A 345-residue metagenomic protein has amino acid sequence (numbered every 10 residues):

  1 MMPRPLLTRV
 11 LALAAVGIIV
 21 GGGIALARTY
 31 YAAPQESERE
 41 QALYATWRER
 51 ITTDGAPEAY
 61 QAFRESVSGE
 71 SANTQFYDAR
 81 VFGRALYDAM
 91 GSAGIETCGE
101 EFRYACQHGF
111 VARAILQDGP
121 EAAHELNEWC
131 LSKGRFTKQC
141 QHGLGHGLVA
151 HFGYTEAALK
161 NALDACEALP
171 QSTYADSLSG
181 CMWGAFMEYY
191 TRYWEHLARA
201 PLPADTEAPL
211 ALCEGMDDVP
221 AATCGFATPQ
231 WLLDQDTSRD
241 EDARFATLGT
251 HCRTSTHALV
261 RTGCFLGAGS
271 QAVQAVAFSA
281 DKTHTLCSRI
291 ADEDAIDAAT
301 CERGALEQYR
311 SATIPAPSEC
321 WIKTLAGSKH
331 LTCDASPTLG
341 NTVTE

Functional and structural regions predicted by a protein language model:
M1-M2, Y31: Short, aromatic- and cysteine-enriched interfacial helices/patches that mediate contacts at lipid membranes
M2-V16: N-terminal Sec-pathway targeting helices
A12, V20, I24, R28-E345: Non-catalytic tandem-repeat scaffold regions and their flanking low-complexity/translocation tails
